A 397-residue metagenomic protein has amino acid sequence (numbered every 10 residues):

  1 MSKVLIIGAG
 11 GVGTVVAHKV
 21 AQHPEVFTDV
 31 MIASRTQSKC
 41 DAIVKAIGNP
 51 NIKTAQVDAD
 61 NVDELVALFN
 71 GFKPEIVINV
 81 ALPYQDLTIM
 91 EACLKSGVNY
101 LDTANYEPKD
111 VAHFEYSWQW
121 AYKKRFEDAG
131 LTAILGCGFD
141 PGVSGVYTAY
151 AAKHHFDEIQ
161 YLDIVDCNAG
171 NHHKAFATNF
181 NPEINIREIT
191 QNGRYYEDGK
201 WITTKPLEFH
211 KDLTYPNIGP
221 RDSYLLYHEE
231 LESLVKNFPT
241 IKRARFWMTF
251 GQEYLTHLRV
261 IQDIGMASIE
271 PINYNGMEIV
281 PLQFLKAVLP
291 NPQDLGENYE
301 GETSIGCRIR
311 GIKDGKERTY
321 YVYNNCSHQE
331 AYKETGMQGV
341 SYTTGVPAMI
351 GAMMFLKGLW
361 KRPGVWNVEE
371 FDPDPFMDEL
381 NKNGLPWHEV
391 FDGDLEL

Functional and structural regions predicted by a protein language model:
V12: Hydrophobic/small residue at the entry helix of a nucleotide-binding pocket
T36-S38: Helix N-cap at the beta1-alpha1 junction of Rossmann-like dinucleotide-binding domains, i.e., the first residues
I47-N61: Rossmann-fold cofactor-recognition segment
A59-F72, Q85: Conserved Rossmann-fold cofactor-binding substructure of NAD(P)-dependent oxidoreductases
F69, E75-N79, Y100-L101: N-terminal Rossmann-like NAD(P) cofactor-binding module of classical short-chain dehydrogenase/reductase
A104-L131: Rossmann-fold NAD(P)-binding glycine/threonine-rich loop
K153-L397: C-terminal catalytic/substrate-binding lobe primarily of soluble NAD(P)-dependent oxidoreductases
